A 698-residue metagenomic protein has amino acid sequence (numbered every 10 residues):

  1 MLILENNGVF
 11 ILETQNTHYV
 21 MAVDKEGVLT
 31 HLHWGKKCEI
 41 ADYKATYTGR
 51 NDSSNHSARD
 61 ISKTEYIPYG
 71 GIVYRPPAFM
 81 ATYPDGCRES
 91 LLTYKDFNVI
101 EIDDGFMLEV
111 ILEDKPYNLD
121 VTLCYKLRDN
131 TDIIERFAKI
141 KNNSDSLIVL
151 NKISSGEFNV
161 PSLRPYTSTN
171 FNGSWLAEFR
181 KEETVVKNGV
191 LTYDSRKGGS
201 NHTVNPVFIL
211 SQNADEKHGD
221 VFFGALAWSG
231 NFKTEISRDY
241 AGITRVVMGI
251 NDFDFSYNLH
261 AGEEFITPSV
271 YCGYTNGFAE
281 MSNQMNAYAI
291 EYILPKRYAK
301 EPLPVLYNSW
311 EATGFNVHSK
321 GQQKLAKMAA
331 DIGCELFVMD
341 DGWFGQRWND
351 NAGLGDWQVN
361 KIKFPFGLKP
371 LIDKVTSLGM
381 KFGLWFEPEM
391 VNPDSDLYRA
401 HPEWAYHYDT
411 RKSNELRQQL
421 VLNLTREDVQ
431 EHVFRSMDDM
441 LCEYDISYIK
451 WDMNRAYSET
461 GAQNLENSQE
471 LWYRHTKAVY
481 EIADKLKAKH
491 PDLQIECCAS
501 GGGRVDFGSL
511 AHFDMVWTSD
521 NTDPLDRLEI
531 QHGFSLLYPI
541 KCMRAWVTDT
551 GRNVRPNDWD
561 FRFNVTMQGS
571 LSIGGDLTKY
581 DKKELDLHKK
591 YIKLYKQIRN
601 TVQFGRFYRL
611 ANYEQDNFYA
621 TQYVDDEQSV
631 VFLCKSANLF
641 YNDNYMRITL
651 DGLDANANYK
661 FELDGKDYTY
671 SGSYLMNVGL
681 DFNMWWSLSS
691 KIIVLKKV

Functional and structural regions predicted by a protein language model:
G8-I11, Q15, Y19, L29-S237 (+2 more regions): Polysaccharide-binding surfaces and accessory modules of carbohydrate-active proteins
N16, A138, G262, Y307 (+7 more regions): Conserved, mostly hydrophobic/aromatic
A81, E89-L92, Y257-T275, S689-K696: Short Pro-Gly-centered flexible turn/kink motifs
L147, D239-A289: Extended acidic/polar, glycine-enriched regions that form or flank non-catalytic beta-rich accessory modules
E216, N612-D654: Carbohydrate-binding surface patches
Y298-R435, Y448: Aromatic-lined carbohydrate-binding/catalytic grooves of carbohydrate-active enzymes
P365-G367, H401, A405-D558, S570 (+1 more regions): Active-site neighborhood of glycoside hydrolase catalytic domains
N423, A637-V698: C-terminal beta-sandwich/jelly-roll accessory domains of carbohydrate-active enzymes
